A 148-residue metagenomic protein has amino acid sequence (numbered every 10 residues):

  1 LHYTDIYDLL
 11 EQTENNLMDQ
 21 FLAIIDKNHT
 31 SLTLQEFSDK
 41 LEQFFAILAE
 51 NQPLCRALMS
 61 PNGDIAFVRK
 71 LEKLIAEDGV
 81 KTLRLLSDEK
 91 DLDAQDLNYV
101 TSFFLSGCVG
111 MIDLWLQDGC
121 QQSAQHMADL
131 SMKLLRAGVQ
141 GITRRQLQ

Functional and structural regions predicted by a protein language model:
L1-D26, T30, E42-F45, A49: An amphipathic alpha-helix adjacent to DNA-recognition modules
Y3, Y7, T13-M18, D64 (+3 more regions): N-terminal intrinsically disordered, cationic/polar leader segments that include organellar targeting peptides
L17-I24, N51, C55, D78-L86 (+2 more regions): A short secondary-structure junction motif
Q20-N28, G107-D118: Solvent-exposed, amphipathic alpha-helical segments
K27-S31, A49-G79: Short secondary-structure transition hinges
L34-P53, S102, G110: Amphipathic alpha-helical segments that line or abut small-molecule/effector binding pockets and mediate allosteric
G63-E89, N98-V109, Q140: Amphipathic alpha-helical packing segments from all-alpha helical-bundle domains
R84-L85, S106, L114-Q148: C-terminal peripheral helix-coil segments that are non-catalytic and often amphipathic
